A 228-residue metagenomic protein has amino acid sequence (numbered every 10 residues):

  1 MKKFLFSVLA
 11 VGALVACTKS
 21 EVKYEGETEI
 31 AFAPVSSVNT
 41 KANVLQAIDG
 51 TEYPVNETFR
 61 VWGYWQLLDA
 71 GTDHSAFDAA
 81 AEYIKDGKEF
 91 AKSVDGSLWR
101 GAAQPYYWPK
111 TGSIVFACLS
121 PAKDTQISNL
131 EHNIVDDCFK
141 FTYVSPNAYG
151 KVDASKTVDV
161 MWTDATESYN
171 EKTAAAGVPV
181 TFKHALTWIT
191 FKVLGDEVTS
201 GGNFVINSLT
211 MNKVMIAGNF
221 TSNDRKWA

Functional and structural regions predicted by a protein language model:
M1-F4, K19: Positively charged n-region of N-terminal signal peptides that target proteins for export
F4-G12: Sec-dependent N-terminal signal peptides
V15-A16: C-terminal motif of bacterial Sec signal peptides marking the signal peptidase cleavage site
E21-T210, M215-I216: Short, low-hydrophobicity acidic/polar segments
T221-A228: Intrinsically disordered, low-complexity terminal/linker regions enriched in Pro/Ser/Gly and acidic residues
